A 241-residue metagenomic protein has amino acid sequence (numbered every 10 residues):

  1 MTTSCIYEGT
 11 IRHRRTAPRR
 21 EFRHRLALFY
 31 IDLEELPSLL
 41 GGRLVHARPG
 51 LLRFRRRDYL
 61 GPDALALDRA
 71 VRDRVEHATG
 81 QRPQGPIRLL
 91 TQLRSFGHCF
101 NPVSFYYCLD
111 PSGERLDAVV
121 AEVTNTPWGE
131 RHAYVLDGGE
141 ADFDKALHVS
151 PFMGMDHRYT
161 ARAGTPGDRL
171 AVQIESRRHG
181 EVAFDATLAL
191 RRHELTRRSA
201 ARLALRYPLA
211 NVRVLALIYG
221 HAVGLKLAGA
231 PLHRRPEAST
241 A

Functional and structural regions predicted by a protein language model:
M1-A241: Mature, function-bearing regions of proteins
